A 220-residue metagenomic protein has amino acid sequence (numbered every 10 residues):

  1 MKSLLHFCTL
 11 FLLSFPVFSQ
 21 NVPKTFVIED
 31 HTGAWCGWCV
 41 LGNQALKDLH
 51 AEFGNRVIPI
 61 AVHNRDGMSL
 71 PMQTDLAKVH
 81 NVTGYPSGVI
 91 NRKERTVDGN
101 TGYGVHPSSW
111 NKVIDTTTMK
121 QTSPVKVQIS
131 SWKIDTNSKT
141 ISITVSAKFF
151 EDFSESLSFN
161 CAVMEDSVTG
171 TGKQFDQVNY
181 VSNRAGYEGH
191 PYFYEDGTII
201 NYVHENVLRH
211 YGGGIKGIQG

Functional and structural regions predicted by a protein language model:
M1-P23: Bacterial Sec-dependent N-terminal signal peptides
L12, L46-H50, T118: Hydrophobic, Leu/Ile/Phe/Ala-enriched alpha-helical segments that form helix-helix packing faces
V17, F26, F159: A broad, low-specificity signal marking well-ordered, structured residues that form hydrophobic/aromatic
Q20-V57: Local sequence-structure signature of Cys/Sec-based thiol-disulfide redox active-site neighborhoods
N55-G220: Short, conserved sequence motifs used for protein processing/export or organelle targeting and for catalysis
